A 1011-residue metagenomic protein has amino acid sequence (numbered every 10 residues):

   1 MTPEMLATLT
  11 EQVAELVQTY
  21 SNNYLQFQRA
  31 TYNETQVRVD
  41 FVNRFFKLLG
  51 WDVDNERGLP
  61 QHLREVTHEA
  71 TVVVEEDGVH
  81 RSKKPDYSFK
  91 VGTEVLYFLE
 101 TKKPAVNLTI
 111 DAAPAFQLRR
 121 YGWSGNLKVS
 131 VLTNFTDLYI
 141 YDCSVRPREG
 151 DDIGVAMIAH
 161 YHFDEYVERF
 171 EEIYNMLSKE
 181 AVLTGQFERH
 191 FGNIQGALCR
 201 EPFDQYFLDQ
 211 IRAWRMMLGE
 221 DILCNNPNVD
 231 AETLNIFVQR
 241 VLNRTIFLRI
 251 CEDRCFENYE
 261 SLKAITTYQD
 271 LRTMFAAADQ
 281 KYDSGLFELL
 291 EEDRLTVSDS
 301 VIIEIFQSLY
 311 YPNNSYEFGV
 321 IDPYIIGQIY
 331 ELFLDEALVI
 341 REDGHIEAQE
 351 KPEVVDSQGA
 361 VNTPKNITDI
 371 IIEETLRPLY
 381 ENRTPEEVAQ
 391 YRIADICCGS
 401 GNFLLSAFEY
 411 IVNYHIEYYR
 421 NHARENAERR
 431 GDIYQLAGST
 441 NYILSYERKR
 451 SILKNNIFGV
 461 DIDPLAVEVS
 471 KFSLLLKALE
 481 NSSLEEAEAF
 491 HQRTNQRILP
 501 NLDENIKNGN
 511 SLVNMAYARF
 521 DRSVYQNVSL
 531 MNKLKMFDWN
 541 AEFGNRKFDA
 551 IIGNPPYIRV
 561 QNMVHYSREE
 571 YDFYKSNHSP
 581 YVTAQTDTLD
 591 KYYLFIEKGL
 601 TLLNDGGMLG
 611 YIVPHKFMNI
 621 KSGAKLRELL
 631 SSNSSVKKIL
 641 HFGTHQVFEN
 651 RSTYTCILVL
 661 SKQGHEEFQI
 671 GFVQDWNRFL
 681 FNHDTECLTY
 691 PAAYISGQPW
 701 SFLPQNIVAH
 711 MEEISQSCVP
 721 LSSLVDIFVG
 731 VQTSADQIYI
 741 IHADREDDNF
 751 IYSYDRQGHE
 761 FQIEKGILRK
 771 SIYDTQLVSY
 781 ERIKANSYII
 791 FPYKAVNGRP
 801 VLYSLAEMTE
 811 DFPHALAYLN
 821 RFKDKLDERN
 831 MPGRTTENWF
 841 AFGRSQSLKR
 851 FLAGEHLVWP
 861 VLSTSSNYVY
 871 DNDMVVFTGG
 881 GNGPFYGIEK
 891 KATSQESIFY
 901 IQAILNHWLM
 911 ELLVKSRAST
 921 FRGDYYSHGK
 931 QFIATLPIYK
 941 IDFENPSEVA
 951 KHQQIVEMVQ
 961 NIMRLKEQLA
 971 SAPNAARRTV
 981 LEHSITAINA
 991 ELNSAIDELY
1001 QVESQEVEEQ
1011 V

Functional and structural regions predicted by a protein language model:
M1-Y24, Y32, D77-R81, P85 (+7 more regions): Short, basic/polar, glycine-containing "phosphate-handling" surface segments that engage DNA
N23-V42, K47, L805-T809: A short, highly charged nucleic-acid-interacting micro-segment common to nuclease and nuclease-linked defense proteins
T31, V37, D54-E56, P60-H68 (+7 more regions): SAM-dependent methyltransferase catalytic region
V37, V42-N43, K47-E56, Q61-V74 (+9 more regions): Class I S-adenosyl-L-methionine
N43-K47, A115-V131, G438-I443, S473 (+3 more regions): Metal-dependent nuclease catalytic cores in nucleic-acid-processing enzymes, especially RNase H-like/related
K103, N107, V129, Y593 (+2 more regions): Polybasic, glycine- and aromatic-enriched phosphate-binding surface used to engage nucleic acids
A276, Q280-F287, N456, S473 (+6 more regions): Polynucleotide-recognition surfaces of large bacterial nucleic-acid defense/processing enzymes
C398, I552, A709-D726, H814 (+1 more regions): Non-catalytic DNA-recognition/assembly elements of restriction-modification systems
